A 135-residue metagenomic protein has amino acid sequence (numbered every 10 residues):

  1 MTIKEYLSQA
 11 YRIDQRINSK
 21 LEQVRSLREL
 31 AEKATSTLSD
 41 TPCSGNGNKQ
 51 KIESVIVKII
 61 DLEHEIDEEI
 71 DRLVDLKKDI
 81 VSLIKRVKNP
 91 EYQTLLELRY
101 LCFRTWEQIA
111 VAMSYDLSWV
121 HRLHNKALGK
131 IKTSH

Functional and structural regions predicted by a protein language model:
M1-R86, H135: N-terminal interaction/assembly modules
K88-C102: Short amphipathic alpha helix immediately N-terminal
T94, R122, G129: DNA-binding alpha-helical recognition surfaces that contact promoter or target DNA
Q108-M113: Short alpha-helical "recognition helix" segments of helix-turn-helix
L128-H135: C-terminal flanking helix
